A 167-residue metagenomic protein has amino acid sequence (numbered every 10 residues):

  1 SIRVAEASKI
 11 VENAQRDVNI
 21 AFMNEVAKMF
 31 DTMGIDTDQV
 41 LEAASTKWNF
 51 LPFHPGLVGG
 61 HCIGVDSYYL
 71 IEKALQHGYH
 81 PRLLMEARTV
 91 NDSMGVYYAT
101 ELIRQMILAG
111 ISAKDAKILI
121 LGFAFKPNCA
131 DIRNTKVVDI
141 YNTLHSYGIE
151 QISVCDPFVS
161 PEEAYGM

Functional and structural regions predicted by a protein language model:
S1-M167: Structural/interface elements that position substrates and couple domains in central-metabolism enzymes
